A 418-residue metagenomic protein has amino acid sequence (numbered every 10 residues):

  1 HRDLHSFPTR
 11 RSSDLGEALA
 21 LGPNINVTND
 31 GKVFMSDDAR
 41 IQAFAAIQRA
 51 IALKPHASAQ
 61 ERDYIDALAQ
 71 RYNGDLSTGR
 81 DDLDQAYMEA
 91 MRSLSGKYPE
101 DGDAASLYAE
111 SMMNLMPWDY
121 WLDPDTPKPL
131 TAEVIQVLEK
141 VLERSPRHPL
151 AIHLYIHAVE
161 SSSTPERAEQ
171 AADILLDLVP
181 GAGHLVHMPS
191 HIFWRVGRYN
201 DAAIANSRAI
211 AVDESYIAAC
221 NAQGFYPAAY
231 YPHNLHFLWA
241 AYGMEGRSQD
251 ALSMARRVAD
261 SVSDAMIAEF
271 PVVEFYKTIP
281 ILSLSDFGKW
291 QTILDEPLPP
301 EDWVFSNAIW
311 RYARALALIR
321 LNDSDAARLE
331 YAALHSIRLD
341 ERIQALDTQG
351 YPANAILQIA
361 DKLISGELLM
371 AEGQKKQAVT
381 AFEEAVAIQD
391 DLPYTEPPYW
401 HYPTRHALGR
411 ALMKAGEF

Functional and structural regions predicted by a protein language model:
H1, H5-S12: Short, small-residue-biased leader/transition segments that mark boundaries at the very start of proteins
S6, S95-K97, L142-R144, D173-G181 (+6 more regions): Solenoid-like repeat scaffolds
D14, L21, D63, L68 (+12 more regions): TPR repeat positional signature
L21, Q70, M112, A158-V159 (+6 more regions): Residue at a conserved register position within TPR or TPR-like alpha-solenoid repeats
M116, R147-I152, P180-V186, P227-L235 (+4 more regions): Generic helix N-cap/helix-start motif at coil->alpha-helix transitions
